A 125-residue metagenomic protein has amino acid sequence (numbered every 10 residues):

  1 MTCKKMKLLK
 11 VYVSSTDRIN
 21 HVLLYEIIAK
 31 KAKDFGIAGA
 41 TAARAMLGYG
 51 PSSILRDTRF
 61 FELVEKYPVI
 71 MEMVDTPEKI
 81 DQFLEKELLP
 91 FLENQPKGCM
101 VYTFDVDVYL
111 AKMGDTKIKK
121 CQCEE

Functional and structural regions predicted by a protein language model:
M1-E125: Positively charged, small/polar-rich N-terminal and surface patches that mediate targeting and assembly and bind
